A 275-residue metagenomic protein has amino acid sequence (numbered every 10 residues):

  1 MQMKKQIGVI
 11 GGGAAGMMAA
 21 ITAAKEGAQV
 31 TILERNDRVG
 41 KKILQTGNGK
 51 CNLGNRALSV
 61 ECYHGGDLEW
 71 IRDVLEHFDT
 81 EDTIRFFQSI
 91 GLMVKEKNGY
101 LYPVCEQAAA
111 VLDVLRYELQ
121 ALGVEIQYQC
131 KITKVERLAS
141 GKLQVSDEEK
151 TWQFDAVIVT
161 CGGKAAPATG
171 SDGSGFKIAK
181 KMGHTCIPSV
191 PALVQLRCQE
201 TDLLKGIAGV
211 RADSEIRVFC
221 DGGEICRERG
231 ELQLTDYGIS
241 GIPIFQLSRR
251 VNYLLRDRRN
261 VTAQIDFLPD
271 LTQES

Functional and structural regions predicted by a protein language model:
K5-I32: N-terminal Rossmann-like FAD-binding beta1-loop-alpha1 element of flavoenzymes
G8-I10, L33, I132, W152-P167 (+2 more regions): Short hydrophobic core segments
I32-E34, E96, I126-Y128, V159 (+1 more regions): General beta-strand structural signal in soluble alpha/beta enzymes
D37-V39, L44-Q45, L53-V60, M93 (+2 more regions): An anion/pyrophosphate-binding glycine-rich loop and adjacent beta-alpha core in soluble alpha-beta enzymes
N48-N98: Glycine-rich active-site loop/strand segments that organize a redox cofactor
H77-A156: Feature captures the FAD/FMN-dependent oxidoreductase FAD-binding
A156-D202: Glycine-rich loop(s) and the adjacent beta-strand/alpha-helix scaffold that form part
